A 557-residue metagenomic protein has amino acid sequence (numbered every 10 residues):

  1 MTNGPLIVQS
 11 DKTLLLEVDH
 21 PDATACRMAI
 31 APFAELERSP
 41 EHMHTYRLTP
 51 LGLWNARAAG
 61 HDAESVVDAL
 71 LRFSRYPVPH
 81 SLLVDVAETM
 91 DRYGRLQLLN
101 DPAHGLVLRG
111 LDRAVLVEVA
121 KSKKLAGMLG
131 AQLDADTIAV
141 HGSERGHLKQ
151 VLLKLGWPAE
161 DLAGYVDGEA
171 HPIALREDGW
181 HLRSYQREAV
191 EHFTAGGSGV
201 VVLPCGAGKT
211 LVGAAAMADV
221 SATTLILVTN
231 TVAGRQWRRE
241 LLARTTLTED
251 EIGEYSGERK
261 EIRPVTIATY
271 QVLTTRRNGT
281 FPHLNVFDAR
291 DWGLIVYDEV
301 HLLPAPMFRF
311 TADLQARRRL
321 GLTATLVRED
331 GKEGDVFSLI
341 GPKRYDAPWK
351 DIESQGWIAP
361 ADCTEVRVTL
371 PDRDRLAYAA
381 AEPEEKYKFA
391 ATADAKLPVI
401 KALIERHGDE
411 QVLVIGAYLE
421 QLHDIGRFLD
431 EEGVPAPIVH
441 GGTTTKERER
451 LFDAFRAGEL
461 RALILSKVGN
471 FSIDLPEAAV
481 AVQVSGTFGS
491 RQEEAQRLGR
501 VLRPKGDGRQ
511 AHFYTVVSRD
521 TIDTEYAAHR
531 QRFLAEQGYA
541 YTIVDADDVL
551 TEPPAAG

Functional and structural regions predicted by a protein language model:
M1-E169: Extended alpha-helical interface modules used as scaffolds for assembling large macromolecular complexes
E144, Y345-A359, D372-R375, G489-A495 (+1 more regions): A conserved SF2-helicase RecA2
G196-M217: Walker A/P-loop
T231-E258: Conserved helix-turn-beta segment of the N-terminal RecA-like "Helicase ATP-binding" lobe in SF1/SF2 helicases
E251-E254, K260, L413, E420-N470: Conserved helicase ATPase core of P-loop NTP-dependent helicases/translocases
G293-L294, H301-T364, L534: Post-DEXD/H (motif II) to motif III coupling segment of the RecA-like Helicase ATP-binding lobe
A380-A417, H423-F428: Conserved interdomain hinge at the start of the Helicase C-terminal
H440-E536: Conserved RecA-like P-loop NTPase helicase motor core
